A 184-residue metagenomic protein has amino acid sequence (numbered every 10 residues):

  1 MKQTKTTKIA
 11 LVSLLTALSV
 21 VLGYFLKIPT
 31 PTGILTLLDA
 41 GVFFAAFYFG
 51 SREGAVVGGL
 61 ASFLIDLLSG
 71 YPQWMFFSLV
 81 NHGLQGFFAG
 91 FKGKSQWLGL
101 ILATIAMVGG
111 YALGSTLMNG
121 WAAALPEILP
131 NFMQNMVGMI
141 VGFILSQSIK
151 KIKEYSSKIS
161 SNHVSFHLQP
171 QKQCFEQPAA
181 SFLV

Functional and structural regions predicted by a protein language model:
M1-P170, P178-A180, V184: Loop-helix junctions at membrane interfaces
